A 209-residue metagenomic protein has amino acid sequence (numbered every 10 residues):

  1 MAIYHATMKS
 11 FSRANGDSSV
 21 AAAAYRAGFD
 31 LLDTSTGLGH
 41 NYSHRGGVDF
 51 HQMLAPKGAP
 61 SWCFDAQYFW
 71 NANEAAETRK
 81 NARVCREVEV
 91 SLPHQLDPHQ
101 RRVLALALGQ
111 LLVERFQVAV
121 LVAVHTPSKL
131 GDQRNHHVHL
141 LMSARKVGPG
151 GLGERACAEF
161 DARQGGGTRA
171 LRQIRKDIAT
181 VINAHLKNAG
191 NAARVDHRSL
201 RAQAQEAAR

Functional and structural regions predicted by a protein language model:
M1-R209: N-terminal nicking endonuclease/strand-transfer module with a His-rich metal-binding environment and a catalytic Tyr
